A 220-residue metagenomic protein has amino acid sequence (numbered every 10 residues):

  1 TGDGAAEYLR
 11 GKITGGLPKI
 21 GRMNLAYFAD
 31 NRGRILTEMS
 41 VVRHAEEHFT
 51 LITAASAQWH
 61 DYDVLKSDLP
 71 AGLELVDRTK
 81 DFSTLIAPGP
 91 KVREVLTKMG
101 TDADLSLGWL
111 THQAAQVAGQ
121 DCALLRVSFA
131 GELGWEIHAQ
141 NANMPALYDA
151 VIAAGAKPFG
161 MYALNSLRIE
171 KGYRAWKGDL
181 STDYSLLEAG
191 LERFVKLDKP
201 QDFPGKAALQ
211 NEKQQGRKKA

Functional and structural regions predicted by a protein language model:
T1-E7, G216-A220: Short intrinsically disordered, low-complexity coil segments enriched in acidic
D3-T37, P90-Q120: Internal amphipathic helical hairpin motif
V42-A220: Conserved, structured C-terminal
